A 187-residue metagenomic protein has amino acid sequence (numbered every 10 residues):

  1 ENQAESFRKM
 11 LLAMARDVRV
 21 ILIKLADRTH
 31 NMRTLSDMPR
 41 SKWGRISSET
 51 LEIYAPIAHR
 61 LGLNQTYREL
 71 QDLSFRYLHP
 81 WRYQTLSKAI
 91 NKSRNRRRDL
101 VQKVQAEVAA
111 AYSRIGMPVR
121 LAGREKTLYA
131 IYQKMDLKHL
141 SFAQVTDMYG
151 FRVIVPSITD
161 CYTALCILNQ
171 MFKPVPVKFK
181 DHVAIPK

Functional and structural regions predicted by a protein language model:
E1-Q144, M148, V155-K187: Active-site helical microenvironments for divalent-metal-assisted chemistry
